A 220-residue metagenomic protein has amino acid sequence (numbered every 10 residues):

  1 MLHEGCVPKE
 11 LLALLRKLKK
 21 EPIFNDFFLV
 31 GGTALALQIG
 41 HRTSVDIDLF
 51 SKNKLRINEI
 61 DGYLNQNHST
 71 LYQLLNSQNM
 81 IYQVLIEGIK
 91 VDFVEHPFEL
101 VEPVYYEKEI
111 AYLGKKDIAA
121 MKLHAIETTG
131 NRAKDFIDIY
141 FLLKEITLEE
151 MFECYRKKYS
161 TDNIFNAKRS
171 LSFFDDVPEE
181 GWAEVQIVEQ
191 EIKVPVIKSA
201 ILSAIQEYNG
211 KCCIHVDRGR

Functional and structural regions predicted by a protein language model:
M1-R220: Compositionally biased terminal segments of proteins
